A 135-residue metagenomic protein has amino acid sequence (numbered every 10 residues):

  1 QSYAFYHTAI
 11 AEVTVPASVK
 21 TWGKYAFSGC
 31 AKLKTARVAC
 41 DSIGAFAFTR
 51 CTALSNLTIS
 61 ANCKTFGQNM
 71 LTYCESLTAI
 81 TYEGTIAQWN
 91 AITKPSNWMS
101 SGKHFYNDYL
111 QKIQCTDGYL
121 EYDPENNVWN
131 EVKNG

Functional and structural regions predicted by a protein language model:
Q1-A4, G23-A26, G44-A47, G67-M70: Consensus positions within tandem repeat domains that build extended binding/scaffold surfaces
F5-H7, F27-S28, M99, F105-N107: A generic structural signal for short, solvent-exposed coil/turn residues that cap or connect secondary-structure
H7-T21, C30-S42, T52-T65, C74-A91 (+3 more regions): Structural signature of tandem-repeat unit edges
I43-G44, Q88-H104: Acidic/polar low-complexity surface segments
F48, T72, K94-S96: Surface-exposed beta-strand edges and their flanking turn/coil or helix-capping segments
N126: Extended, positively charged loop/linker patches that create polyanion-binding surfaces
W129-E131: Short linear proline/tyrosine/threonine-rich motifs used for host-factor recruitment and membrane trafficking/assembly
